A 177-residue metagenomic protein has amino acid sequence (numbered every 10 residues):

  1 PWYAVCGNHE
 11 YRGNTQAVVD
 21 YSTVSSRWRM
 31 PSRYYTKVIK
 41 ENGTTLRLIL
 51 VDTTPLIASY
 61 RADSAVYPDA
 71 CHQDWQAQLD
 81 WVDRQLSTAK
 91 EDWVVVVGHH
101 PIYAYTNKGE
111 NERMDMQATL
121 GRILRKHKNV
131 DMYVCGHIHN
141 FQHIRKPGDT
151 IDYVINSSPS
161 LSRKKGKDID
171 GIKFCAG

Functional and structural regions predicted by a protein language model:
P1-K90, G109-M132, H139-G177: Extended active-site neighborhood of metal-dependent phosphoesterases/phosphodiesterases
A89-T106: Short acidic, glycine-rich surface-loop motifs adjacent to enzyme active sites
